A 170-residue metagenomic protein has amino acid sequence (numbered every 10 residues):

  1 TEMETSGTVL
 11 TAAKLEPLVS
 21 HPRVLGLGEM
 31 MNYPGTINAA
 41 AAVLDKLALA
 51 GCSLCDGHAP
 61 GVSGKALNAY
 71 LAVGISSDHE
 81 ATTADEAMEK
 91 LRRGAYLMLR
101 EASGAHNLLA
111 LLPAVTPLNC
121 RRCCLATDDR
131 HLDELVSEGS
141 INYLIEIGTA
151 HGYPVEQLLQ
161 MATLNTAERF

Functional and structural regions predicted by a protein language model:
T1-G7, I37-V43, A66-Y70, E89-R92 (+2 more regions): Short acidic, glycine/serine/threonine-rich loops at helix termini
T1-L54, L118: Divalent-metal coordination cores built from histidine and acidic residues
E4-T5, D56, P60, S76-E80 (+3 more regions): Hydrophobic alpha-helical scaffolding
L25-M31, G94, M98-L99, C124-T127: Short beta-strands and strand-loop turn motifs
L27, K90, L158: Conserved, mostly hydrophobic/aromatic
E29-D85, E89, E101-A105: Divalent metal-binding pocket/active-site signature
A114-F170: His/Asp/Glu-enriched, well-ordered alpha-helical/loop segment that forms or immediately abuts the divalent-metal
